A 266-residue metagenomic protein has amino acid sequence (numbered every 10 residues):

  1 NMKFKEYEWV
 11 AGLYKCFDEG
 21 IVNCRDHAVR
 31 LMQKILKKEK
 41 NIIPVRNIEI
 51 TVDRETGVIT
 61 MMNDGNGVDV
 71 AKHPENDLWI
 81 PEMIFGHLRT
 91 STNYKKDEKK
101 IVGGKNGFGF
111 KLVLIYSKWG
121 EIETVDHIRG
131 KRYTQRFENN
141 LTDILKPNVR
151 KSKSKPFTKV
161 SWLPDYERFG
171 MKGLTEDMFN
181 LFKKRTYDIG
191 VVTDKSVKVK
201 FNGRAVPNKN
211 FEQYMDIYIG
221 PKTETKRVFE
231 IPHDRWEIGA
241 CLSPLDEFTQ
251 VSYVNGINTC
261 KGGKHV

Functional and structural regions predicted by a protein language model:
N1-E6, D97-K105, T249-C260: Short, conserved non-catalytic motifs in the polymerase core
N1-F17: Conserved short strand/loop->alpha-helix "switch" segment adjacent to the catalytic nucleotide/phosphoryl-transfer site
N1-M2, R54-E55, K151-S161, I238-V254: Flexible hinge/switch segments at interdomain interfaces of large molecular machines
M2-E6, C24-E49, S91-V102, E123 (+2 more regions): Active-site phosphate-binding and catalytic loops of NTP-dependent enzymes
E19, N23: Conserved polar catalytic motif of the HATPase_c/GHKL fold
R25-T92: Conserved beta-strand-loop-beta-strand hairpin that lines the nucleotide-binding pocket of ATP/GTP-utilizing enzymes
E55-D77, Y94-I219: GHKL-type ATPase core
V197-V266: GHKL/Bergerat-fold ATPase module in large chromosome/replication-associated machines
